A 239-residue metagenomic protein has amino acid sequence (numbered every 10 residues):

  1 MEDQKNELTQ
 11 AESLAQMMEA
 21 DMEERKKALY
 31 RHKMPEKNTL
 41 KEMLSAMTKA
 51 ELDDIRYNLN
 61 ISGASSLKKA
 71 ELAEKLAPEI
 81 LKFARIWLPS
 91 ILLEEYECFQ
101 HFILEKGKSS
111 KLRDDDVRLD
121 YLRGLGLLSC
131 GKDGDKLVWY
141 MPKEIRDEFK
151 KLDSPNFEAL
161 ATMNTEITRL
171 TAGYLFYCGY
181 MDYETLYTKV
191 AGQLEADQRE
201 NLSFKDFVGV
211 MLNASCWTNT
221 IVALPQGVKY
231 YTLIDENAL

Functional and structural regions predicted by a protein language model:
M1-M141: Basic helix-extension-helix modules of the SAP/HeH family
E23-M34, A50, M163-R169, M181-E184 (+1 more regions): The feature marks the first
M34-K41, I80-I86, P155-M181: Positively charged, polyanion-binding regions of nucleic-acid-associated proteins
S45, S65-K69, L112, N164 (+2 more regions): Alpha-helix N-cap/helix-initiation sites
R56-Y57, T185-E195: DNA-recognition alpha helix
S66-L81, S129-F157, T220-L239: Accessory beta->alpha helical hairpin/"wing" motif in late/C-terminal subdomains of nucleic-acid enzymes
H101-F102, L170-Y174, K189: Short amphipathic alpha-helical elements of helix-turn-helix/winged-helix folds
R118-L127, Q193-G227: Charge-enriched amphipathic alpha-helical scaffolds
